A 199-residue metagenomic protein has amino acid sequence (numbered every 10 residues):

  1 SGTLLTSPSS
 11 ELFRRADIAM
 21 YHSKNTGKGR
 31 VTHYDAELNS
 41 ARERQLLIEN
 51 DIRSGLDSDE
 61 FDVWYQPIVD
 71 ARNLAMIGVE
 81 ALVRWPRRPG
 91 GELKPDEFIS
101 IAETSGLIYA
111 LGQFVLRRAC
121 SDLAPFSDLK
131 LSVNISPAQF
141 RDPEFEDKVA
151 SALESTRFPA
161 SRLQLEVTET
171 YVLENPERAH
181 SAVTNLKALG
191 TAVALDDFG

Functional and structural regions predicted by a protein language model:
S1-L46, N50, N134: Cyclic-dinucleotide signaling modules
F13, E146-V149, P176-A179, V183: Heptad-repeat coiled-coil signal-transmission/dimerization helices
A36-F158, T168-Y171, T184-N185: Bacterial c-di-GMP phosphodiesterase EAL domain
V193: Glycine-centered flexible beta-alpha turn that most often forms the glycine-rich phosphate-binding loop
